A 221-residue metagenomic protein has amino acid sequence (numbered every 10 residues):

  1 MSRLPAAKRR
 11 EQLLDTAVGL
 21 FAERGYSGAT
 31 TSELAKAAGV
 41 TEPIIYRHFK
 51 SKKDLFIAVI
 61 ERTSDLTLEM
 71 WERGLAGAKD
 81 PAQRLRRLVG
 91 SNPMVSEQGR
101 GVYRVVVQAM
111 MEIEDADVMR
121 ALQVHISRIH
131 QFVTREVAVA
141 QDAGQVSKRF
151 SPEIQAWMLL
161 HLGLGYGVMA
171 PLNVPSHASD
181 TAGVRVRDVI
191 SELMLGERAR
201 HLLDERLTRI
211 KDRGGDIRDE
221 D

Functional and structural regions predicted by a protein language model:
M1-K8, R149, L172, R198-D221: N-terminal intrinsically disordered/low-complexity leader segments
R9-A17, L34, V59-T63, T67 (+1 more regions): Generic hydrophobic, amphipathic alpha-helix propensity
Q12, L20-D54, A58: Helix-turn-helix
A58, E69-V102, P152-L159, G183 (+1 more regions): Hydrophobic alpha-helical connector segments
D65-L68, R73, A116-A143, E153-W157 (+2 more regions): Amphipathic alpha-helical packing segments from all-alpha helical-bundle domains
E97-D117, V168, L172: Amphipathic alpha-helical segments used for helix-helix packing
K148-A170, T181-L193, T208-K211: Hydrophobic alpha-helical segments that form the core of small-molecule binding pockets and/or dimer interfaces
